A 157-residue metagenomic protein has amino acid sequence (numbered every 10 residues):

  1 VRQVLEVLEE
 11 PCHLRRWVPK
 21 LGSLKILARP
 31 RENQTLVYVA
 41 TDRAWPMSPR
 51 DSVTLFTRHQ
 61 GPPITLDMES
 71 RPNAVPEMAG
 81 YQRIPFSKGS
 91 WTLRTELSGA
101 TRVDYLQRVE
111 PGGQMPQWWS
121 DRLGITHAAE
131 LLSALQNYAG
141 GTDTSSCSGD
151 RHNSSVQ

Functional and structural regions predicted by a protein language model:
V1-Q157: Eukaryotic helix-grip
